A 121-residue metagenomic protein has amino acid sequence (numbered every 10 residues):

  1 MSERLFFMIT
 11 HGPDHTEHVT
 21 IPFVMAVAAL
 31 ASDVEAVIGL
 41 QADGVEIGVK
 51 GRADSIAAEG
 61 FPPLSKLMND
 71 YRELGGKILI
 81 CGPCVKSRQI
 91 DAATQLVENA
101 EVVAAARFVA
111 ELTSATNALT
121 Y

Functional and structural regions predicted by a protein language model:
S2-F6: Extreme N-terminal starter segment of soluble prokaryotic enzymes
F7-T20, R52-A53: Short, glycine-rich nucleotide/cofactor-binding loops
V19-D33: Histidine-anchored nucleotide/phosphate-binding helix
L30, R72, L112-T113: Anion (oxyanion) recognition and catalysis
A36-Q41, I78-G82: Short internal beta-strands
G44-A58: N-terminal beta-loop-helix "entrance" segment that forms/cooperates in small-molecule cofactor or anionic ligand
D54-G82, S87: A glycine-rich helix N-cap at a beta->alpha junction
S87-S114, L119-T120: C-terminal structural segments of small proteins and small subunits
